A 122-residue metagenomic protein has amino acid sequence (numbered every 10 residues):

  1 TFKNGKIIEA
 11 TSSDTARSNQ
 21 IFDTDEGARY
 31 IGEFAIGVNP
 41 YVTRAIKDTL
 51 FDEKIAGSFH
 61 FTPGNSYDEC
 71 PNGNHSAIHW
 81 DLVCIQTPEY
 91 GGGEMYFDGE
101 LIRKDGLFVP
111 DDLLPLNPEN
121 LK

Functional and structural regions predicted by a protein language model:
T1-K122: Metal/cofactor-centered catalytic core regions of large enzymes
